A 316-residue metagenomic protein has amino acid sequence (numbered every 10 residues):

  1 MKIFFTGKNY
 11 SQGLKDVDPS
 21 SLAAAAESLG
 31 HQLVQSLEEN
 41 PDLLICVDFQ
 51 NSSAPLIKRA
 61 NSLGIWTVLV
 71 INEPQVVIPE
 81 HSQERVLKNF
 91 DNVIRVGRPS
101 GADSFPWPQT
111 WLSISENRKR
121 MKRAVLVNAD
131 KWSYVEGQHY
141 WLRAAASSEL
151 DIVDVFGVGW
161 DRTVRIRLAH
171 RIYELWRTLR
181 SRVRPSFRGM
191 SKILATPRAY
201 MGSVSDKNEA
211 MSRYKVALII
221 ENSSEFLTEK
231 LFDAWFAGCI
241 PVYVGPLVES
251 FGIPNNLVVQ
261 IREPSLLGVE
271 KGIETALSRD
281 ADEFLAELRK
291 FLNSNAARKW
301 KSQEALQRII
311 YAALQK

Functional and structural regions predicted by a protein language model:
K2-V258, K299-K316: Nucleotide-sugar donor-binding catalytic core of glycosyltransferases
W141, S148, K271-E274, A286 (+1 more regions): Replace "anionic and nucleotidyl ligands
V244-L247, R279, E283: Short arginine-rich
S250-G252, R262, G268: Mg2+-dependent phosphoryl-transfer enzymes with acidic/Ser/Thr/Gly-rich catalytic loops
P264-D282: C-terminal "capping" alpha-helix adjacent to the active site of nucleotide-linked donor transferases in cell-envelope
D282-K299: A short, well-ordered alpha-helix in the C-terminal region of glycosyltransferases
